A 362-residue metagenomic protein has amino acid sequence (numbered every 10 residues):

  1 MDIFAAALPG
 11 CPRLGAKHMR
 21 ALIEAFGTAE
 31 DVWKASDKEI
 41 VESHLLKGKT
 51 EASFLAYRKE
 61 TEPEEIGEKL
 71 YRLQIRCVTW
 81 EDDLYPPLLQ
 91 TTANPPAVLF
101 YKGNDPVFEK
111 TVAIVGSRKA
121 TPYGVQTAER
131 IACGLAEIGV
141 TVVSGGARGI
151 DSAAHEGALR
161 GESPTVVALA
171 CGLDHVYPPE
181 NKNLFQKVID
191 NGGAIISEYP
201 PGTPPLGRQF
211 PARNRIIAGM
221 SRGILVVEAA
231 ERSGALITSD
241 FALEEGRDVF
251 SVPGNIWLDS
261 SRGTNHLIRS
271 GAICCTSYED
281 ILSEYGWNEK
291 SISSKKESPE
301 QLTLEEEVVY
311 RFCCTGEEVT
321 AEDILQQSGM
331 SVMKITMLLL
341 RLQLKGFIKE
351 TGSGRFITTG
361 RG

Functional and structural regions predicted by a protein language model:
M1, T79-G362: Glycine-biased, small-residue-rich flexible motifs in mid-sequence functional cores and linkers
M1-D83, K345-F347, G352-G362: Short, small/acidic-rich helices and loops at N termini and domain boundaries of DNA replication/processing enzymes
